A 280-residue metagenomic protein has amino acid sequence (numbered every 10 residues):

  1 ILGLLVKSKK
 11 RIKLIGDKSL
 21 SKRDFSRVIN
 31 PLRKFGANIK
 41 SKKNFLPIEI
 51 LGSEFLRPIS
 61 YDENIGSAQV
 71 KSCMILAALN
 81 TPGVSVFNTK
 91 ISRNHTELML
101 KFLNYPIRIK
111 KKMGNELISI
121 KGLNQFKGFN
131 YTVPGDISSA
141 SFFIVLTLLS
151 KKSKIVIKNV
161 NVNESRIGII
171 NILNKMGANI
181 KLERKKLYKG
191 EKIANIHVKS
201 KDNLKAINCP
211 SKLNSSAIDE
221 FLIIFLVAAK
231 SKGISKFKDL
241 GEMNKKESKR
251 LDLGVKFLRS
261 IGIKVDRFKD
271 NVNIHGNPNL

Functional and structural regions predicted by a protein language model:
L2-L280: Structural preference for solvent-exposed beta-strand-turn elements and adjacent flexible terminal/loop segments within
